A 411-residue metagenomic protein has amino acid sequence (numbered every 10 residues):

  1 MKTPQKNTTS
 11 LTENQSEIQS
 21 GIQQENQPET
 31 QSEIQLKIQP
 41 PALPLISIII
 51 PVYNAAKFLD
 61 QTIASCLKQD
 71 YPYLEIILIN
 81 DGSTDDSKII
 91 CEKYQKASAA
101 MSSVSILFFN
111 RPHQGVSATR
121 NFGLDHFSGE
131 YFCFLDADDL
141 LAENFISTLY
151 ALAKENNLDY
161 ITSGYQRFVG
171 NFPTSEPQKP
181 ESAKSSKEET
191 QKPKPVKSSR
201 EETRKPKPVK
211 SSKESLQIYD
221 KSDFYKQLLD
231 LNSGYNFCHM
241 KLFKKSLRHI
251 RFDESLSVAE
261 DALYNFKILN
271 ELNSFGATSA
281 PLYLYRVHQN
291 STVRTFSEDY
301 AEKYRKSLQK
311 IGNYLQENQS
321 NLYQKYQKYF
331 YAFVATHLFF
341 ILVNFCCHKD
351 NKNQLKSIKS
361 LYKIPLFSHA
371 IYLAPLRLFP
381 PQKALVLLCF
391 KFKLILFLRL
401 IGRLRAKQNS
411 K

Functional and structural regions predicted by a protein language model:
K2, C346-K411: Membrane-interface aromatic/basic loop that binds lipid-linked glycans or pyrophosphate carriers, typified by
L43-I46, L67-L78, D86, S103-L107: Short loop->beta transition adjacent to catalytic acidic/histidine clusters or analogous donor-positioning motifs
N54-K68: Short, well-formed alpha-helical segments that are part of the catalytic scaffolds of diverse glycosyltransferases
N80-I89, H113, D136: A conserved acidic beta->alpha catalytic loop
R111-F127: Glycine-rich, basic loop-to-helix element that forms the pyrophosphate-binding segment of sugar-nucleotide handling
F132: Short aromatic/hydrophobic "clamp" motif used to bind/position activated sugar donors
A137-K187, K192-G276, Y283-Y300: Donor-binding/catalytic cores of nucleotide-activated saccharide and glycerol-phosphate transferases/polymerases
A280-H288, T295-L322, H337-S368: Catalytic core of nucleotide-sugar-dependent glycosyltransferases
